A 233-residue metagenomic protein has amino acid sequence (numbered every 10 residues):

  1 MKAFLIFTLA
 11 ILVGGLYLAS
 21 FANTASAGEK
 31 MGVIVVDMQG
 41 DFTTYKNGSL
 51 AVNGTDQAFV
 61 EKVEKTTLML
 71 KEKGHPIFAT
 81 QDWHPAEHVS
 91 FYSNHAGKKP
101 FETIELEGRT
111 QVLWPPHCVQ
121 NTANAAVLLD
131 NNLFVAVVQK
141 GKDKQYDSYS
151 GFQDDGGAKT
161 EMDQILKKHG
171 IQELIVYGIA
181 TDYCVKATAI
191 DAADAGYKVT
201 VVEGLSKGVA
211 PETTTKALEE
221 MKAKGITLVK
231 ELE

Functional and structural regions predicted by a protein language model:
M1-F4: Positively charged n-region of N-terminal signal peptides that target proteins for export
T8-A19: Bacterial N-terminal signal peptides
F21-G141, K168, Q172, D194-V201 (+1 more regions): Active-site acidic carboxylates
F59, V63, K159, V185: Aromatic/hydrophobic pocket-lining residues that form the small-molecule binding cavity in soluble enzyme cores
S90-F91, S148-G151, A187, E212: Short, well-ordered secondary-structure micro-motifs
N131-L166: Histidine/lysine/aspartate-rich catalytic loop segments that bind and position anionic ligands
I171-A187, V201-S206: Glycine-rich anion-binding loop/nest that anchors nucleotide
K186-D194: Histidine-anchored nucleotide/phosphate-binding helix
